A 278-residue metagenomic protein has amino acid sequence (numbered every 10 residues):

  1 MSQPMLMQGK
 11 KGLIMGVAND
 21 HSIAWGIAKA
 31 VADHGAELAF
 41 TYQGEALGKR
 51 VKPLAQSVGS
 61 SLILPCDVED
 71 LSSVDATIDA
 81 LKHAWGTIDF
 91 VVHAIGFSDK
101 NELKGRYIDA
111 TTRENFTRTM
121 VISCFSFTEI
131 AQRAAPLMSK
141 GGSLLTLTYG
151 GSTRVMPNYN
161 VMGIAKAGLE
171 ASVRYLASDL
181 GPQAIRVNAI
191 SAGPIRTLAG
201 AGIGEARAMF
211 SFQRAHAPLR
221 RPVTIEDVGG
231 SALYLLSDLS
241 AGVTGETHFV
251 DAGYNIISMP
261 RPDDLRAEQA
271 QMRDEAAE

Functional and structural regions predicted by a protein language model:
P4-F40: Canonical Rossmann dinucleotide-binding motif of NAD(H)/NADP(H)-dependent dehydrogenases/reductases, specifically
G16-W25, G96-P136, K140-P182, P194-R196 (+3 more regions): Catalytic loop of short-chain dehydrogenase/reductase
C66-D75, D79-G86, H93-T117, P136 (+3 more regions): Conserved mid-core segment of classical short-chain dehydrogenase/reductases
G181, R186, V243-G245: Short, small/polar-rich loop/turn modules that mediate ligand/substrate recognition or access, typified
V187, S191-G202, V250: Short, flexible catalytic-loop segment of classical short-chain dehydrogenase/reductase
I203-P218, R266-A277: A short C-terminal helix-loop "cap" of Rossmann-like NAD(P)-dependent dehydrogenase/epimerase domains
A217-V228, L239: A conserved structural motif in NAD(P)-dependent oxidoreductases
L233, T244-E278: Short C-terminal tail/terminal secondary-structure segment of NAD(P)H-dependent dehydrogenase/reductase domains
